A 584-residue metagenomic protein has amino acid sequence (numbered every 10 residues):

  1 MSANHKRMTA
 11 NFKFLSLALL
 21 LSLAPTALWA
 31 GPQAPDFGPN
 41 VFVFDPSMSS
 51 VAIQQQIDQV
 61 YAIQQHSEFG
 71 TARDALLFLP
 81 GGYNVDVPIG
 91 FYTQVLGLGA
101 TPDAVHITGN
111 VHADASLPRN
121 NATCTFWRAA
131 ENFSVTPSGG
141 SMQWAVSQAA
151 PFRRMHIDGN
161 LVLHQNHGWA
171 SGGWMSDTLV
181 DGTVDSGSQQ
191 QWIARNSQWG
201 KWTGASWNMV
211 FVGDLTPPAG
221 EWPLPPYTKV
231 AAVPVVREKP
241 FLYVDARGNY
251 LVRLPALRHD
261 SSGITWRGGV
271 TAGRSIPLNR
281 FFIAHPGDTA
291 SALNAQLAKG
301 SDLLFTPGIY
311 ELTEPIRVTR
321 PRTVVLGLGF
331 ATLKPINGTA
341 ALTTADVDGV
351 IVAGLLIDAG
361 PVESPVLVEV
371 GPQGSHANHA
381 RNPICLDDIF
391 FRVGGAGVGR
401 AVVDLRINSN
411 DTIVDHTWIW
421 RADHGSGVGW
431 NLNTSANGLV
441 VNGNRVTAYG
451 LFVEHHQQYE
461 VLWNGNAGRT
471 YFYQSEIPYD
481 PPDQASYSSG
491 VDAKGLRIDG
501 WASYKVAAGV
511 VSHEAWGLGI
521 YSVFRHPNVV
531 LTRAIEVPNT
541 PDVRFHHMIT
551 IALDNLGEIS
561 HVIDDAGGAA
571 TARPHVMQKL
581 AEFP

Functional and structural regions predicted by a protein language model:
S2-A3, A30: Intrinsic low-complexity/disordered segments
A3-S16: Bacterial N-terminal signal peptides that target proteins for export
A10, A24-P25, N84, G248: Short, flexible coil/linker elements and helix-boundary hinge sites characteristic of intrinsically disordered
S16-T26: Bacterial N-terminal signal peptides
A30-P584: Extracellular/periplasmic carbohydrate-active domains that bind, remodel, or depolymerize complex polysaccharides
